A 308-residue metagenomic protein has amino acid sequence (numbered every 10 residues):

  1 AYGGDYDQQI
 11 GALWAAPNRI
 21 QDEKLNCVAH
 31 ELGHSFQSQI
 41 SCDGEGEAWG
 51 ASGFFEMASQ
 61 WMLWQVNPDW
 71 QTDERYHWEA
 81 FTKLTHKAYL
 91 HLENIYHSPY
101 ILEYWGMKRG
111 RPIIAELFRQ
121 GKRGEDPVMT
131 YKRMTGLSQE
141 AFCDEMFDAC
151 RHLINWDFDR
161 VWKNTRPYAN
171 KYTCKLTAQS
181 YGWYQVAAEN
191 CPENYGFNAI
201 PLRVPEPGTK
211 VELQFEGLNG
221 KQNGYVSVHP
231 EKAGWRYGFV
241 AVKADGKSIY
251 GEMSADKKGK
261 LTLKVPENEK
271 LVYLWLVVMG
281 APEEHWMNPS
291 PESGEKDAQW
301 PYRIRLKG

Functional and structural regions predicted by a protein language model:
A1, D5-A16, Q21, P68 (+5 more regions): Generic preference for hydrophobic/aromatic residues in regular secondary structure cores
A1-A51, A58-S59, D69-T72, K87: Juxtacatalytic substrate-recognition/specificity segment
Y2-V28, A88-Y89, P112-K122, F147-C174: Hydrophobic transmembrane alpha-helix bundles
K24, V28-L32, F54-A58, M62 (+3 more regions): Stable alpha-helical elements in mature extracytoplasmic
G33-S41, W64-P68, G106-G110, R119-K122: Sec-exported extracytoplasmic/periplasmic mature domains
A48-I95, Y104: Post-HExxH zinc-binding segment in Zn-dependent metallohydrolases
A80-W156: Active-site-proximal alpha-helical
G124-G308: Beta/coil-rich, acidic/histidine-enriched accessory regions frequently appended to metallopeptidases
